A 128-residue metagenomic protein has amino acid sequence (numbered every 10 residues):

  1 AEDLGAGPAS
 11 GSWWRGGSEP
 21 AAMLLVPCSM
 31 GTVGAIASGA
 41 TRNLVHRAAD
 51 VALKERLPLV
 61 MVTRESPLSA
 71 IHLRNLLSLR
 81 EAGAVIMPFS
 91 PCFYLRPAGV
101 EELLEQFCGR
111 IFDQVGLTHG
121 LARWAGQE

Functional and structural regions predicted by a protein language model:
A1-V60, R64-E128: A cross-family phosphate/adenosyl-ligand binding-site feature
